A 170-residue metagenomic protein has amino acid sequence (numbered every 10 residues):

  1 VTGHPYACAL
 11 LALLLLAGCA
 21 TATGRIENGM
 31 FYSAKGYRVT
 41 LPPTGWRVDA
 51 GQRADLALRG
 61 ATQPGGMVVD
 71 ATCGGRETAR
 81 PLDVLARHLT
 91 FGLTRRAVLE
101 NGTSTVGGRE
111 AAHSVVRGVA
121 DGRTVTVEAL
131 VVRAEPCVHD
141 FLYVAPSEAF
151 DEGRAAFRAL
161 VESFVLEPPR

Functional and structural regions predicted by a protein language model:
V1-C19: Sec-dependent bacterial lipoprotein signal peptides
A17-K35: Bacterial Sec signal peptide processing site at the extreme N-terminus
T23, V48-D140, A145-A149: Conserved polar/disulfide-associated segments of primarily extracytoplasmic proteins
A34-G51: Proline-anchored loop/turn motifs at beta-strand termini and strand-loop-strand connectors
L160-L166: Extracellular, beta-strand-rich glycan-interacting domains
P168-R170: Short, gly/Ser/Thr-rich active-site loops of penicillin-recognizing serine hydrolases
